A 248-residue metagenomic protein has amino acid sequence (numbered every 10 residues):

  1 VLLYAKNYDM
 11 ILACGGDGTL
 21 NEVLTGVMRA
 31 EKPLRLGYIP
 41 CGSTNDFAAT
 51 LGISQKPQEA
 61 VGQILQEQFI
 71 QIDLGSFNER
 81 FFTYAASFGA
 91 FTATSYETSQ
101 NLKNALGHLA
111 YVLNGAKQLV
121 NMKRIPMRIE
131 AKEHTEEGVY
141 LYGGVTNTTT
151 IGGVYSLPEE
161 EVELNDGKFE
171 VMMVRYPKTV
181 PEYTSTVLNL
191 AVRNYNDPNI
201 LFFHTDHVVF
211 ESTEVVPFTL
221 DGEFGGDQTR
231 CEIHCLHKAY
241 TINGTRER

Functional and structural regions predicted by a protein language model:
V1-C14, N21, T25-G26, T135 (+1 more regions): ATP/NTP phosphate-donor binding region
C14-G16, C41: Glycine-rich beta-strand-to-loop/alpha-helix junction loops that act as flexible
L24-V27, A49-L51, S156-L157, S185: Short amphipathic alpha-helical segments
R29-V145: Catalytic core of DAGKc-family lipid kinases
R80-S87, T92-A93, E137-N147, I151-G152 (+4 more regions): Short hydrophobic-aromatic micro-motifs
L102-A110, T150-I151, E159-K178: Gly/Ser/Thr-rich active-site loops/lids in small-molecule metabolic enzymes that frequently grip phosphoryl groups
K123-I125, V139-L141, N165-E170, H204-D206: A generic structural signal for short beta-strands and their flanking turns/coil linkers
A131, E137, E163, M173-R248: ATP/nucleoside-binding phosphotransfer catalytic cores, i.e., glycine-rich phosphate-binding loops
